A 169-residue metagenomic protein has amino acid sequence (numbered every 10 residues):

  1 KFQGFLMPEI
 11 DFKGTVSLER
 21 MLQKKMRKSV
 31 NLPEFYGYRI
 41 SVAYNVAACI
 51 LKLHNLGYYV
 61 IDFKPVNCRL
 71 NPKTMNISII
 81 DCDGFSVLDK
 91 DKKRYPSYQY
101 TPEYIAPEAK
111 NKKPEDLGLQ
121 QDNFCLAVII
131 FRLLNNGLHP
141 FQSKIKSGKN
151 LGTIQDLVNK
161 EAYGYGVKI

Functional and structural regions predicted by a protein language model:
K1-V42: Conserved structural core of kinase catalytic domains
F5, V87, I129-L133: Conserved hydrophobic scaffold of the eukaryotic protein kinase-like catalytic domain
V46-L53, I130: Conserved hydrophobic alpha-helix
I50, H54-P72: Catalytic-loop of the protein kinase fold
I80-S86: Activation of the activation-loop gatekeeper triad in protein kinase-fold domains
K93-K112: Conserved activation segment of eukaryotic-like protein kinases, specifically the C-terminal portion of the activation
A106, D116-A127: Activation loop
L119-Q121, I130-I169: Conserved C-lobe activation region of Hanks-type protein kinase-like domains
